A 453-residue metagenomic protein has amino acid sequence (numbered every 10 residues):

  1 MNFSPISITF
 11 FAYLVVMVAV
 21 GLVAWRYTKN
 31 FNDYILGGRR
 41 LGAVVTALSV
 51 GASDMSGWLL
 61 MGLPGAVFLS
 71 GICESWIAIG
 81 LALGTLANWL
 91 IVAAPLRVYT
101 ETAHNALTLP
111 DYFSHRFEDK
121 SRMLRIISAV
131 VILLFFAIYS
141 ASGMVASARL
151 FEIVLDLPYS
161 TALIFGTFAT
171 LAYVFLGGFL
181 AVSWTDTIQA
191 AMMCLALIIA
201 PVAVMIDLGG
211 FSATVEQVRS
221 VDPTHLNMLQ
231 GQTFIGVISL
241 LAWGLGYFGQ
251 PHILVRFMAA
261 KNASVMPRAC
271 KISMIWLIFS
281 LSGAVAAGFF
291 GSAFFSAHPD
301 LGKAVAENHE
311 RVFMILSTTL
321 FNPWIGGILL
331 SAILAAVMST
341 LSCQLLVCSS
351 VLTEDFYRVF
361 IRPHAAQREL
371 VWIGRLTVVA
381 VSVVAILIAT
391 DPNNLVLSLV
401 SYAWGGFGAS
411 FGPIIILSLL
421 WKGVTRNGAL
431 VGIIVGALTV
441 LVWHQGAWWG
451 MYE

Functional and structural regions predicted by a protein language model:
M1-E453: Membrane-embedded helix-loop-helix hairpins and adjacent transmembrane boundary segments in multi-pass transporters
